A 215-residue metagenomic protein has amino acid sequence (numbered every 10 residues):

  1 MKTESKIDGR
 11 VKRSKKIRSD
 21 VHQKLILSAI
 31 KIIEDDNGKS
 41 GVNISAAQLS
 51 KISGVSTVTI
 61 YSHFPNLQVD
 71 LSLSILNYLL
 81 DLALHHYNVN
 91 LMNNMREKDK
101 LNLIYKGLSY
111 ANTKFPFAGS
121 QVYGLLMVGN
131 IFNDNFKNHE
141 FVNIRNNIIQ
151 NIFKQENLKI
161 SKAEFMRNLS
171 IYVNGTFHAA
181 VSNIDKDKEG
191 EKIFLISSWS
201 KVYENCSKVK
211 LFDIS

Functional and structural regions predicted by a protein language model:
M1-S40, Q48: Basic, helix-initiating cap at the start of DNA-binding domains
K24, I32, K39-D70, S74: Helix-turn-helix
G41-N43, A118-G124, I214: Short, hydrophobic secondary-structure boundary micro-motifs
A46, L76-L84: Short, basic, alpha-helical segments at the C-terminal edge of helix-turn-helix-like DNA-binding modules
L84-N88, N130-N157, A163-S170, I193 (+1 more regions): Amphipathic alpha-helical packing segments from all-alpha helical-bundle domains
N88-K114: Hydrophobic alpha-helical connector segments
N112-F132, H178-S182: Amphipathic alpha-helical segments used for helix-helix packing
Y123, K154-V202, C206-S215: Hydrophobic/aromatic-rich alpha-helical bundle segments in the mid-to-C-terminal region
